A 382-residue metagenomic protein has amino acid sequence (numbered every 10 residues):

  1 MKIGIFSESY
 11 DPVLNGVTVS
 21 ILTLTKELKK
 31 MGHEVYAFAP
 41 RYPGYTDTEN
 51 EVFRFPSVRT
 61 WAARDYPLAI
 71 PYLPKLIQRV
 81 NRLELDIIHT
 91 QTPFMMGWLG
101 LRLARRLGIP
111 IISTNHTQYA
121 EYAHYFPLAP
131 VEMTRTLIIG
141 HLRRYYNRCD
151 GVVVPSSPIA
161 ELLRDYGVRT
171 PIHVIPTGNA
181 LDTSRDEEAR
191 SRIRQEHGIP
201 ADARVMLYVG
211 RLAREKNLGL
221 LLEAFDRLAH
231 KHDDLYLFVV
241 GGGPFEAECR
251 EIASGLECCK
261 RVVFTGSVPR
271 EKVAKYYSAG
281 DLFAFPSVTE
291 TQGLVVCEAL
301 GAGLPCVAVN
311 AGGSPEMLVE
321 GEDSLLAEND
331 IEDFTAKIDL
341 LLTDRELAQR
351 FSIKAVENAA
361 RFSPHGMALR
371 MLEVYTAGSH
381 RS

Functional and structural regions predicted by a protein language model:
M1-P56, L369-L372, T376: N-terminal subdomain of nucleotide-sugar transferases
V19, R204-R227, L237, P244-R250: A conserved mid-protein helix/loop that constitutes part of the nucleotide-sugar donor-binding site
A39, F53-P56, E132-R135, I139-E188: Donor nucleotide-sugar binding/catalytic pocket of nucleotide-sugar-dependent glycosyltransferases
V80, Y145-Y146, S267-V268, K275-G280: Short alpha-helical donor nucleotide-sugar binding micro-motif in glycosyltransferases
R250-V268: Nucleotide-activated donor-binding/catalytic signature segment of Leloir-type glycosyltransferases, i.e., the conserved
V288: Aromatic "clamp/platform" in nucleotide-sugar-dependent glycosyltransferases that forms part of the donor/acceptor
V296, P305-A308: Short hydrophobic beta-strand element within catalytic cores of glycosyltransferases and related nucleotide-activated
E320-E332, L340-E346: Conserved acidic donor-binding segment of nucleotide-sugar-dependent glycosyltransferases
